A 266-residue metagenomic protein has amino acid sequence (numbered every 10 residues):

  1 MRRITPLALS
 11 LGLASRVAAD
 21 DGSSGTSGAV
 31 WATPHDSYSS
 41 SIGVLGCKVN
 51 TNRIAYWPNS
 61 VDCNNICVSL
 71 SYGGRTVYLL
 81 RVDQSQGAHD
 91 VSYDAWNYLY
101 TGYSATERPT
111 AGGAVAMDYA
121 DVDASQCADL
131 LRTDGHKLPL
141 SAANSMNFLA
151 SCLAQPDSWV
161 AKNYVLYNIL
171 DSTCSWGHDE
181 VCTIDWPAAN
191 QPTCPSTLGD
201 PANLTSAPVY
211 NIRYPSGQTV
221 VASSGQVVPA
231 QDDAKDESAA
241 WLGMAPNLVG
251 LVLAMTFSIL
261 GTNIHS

Functional and structural regions predicted by a protein language model:
R2-R3, G12-S60, N64-I66, V77 (+2 more regions): Mature exported/compartmentalized surface modules and terminal targeting/interaction regions
